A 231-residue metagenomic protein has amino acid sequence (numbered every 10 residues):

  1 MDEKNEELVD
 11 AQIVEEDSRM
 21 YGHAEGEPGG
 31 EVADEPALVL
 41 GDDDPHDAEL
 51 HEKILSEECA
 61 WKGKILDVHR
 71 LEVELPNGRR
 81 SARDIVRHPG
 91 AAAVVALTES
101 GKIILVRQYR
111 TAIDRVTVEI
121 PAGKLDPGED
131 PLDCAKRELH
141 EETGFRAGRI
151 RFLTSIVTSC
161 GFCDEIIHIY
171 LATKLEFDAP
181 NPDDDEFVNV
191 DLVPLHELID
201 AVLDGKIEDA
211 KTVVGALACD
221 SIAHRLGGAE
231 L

Functional and structural regions predicted by a protein language model:
M1-I13: N-terminal intrinsically disordered, low-complexity segments enriched in Ser/Pro/Thr/Gly
D2, E16, Y21-L40, D44 (+4 more regions): Conserved Nudix-box catalytic region and its N-terminal flanking loop in Nudix hydrolases and closely related
S56-A93, E99: Acidic, metal-coordinating catalytic segment for phosphate/diphosphate chemistry, firing primarily on the Nudix
G63, A112, S159-F162: Short glycine/serine/proline-enriched coil/turn segments at secondary-structure junctions
S81, G90-A93, T98, K124-A210: Unchanged
D200-L231: Long hydrophobic alpha-helical segments typical of transmembrane helices together with their membrane-interfacial
